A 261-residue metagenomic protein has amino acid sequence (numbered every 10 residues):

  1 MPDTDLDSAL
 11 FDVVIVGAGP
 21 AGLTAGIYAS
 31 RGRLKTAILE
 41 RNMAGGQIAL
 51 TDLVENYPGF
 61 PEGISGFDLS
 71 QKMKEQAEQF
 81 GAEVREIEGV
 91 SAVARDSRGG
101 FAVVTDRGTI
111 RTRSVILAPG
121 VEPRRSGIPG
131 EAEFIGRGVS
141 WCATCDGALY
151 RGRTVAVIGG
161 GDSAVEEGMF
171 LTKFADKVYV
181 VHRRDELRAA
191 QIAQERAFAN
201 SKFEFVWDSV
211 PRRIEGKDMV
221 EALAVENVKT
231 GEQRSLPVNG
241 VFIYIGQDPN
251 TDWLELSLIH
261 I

Functional and structural regions predicted by a protein language model:
M1-V16, R31-G32, A37, V84-R153 (+2 more regions): FAD-binding core/adjacent interface of flavoenzyme oxidoreductases
D5-F11, I15-R41, I135, W141-A190 (+3 more regions): Rossmann-like dinucleotide/flavin-binding elements
N42-S65, Q191-Q194: Conserved N-terminal glycine-rich FAD pyrophosphate-binding loop of Rossmann-like flavoproteins
G45, P123-R125, P249: Short beta->alpha connector loops of Rossmann-like oxidoreductase domains
I48, D52, I64-D68, P129-R137 (+2 more regions): Residues at secondary-structure transition points
Y57-E83: Conserved FAD-binding subdomain of flavin-dependent enzymes
A77-T105, T109-T112, K173-L258: A Rossmann-like FAD-binding core segment of flavoenzymes
